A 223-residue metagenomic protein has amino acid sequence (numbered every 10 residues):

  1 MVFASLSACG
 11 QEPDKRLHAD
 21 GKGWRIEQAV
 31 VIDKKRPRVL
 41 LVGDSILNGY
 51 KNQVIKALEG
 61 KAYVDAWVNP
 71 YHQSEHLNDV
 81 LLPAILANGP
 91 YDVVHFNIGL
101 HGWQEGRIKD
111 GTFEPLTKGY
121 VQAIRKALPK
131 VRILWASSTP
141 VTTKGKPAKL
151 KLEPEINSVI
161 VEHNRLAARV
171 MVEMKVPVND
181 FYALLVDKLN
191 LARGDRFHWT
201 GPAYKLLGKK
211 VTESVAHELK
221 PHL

Functional and structural regions predicted by a protein language model:
M1-L40, L47-N48, N52-Y63, A87-G89 (+2 more regions): N-terminal secretory targeting modules
W24-I26, H72-L81: Structural motif
L41-V42, A136: Short hydrophobic segments within beta-strands
V42-G43, V94: Active-site beta-strand/loop signature of hydrolases that rely on acidic residues for catalysis
D44-S45, L100: Active-site metal-binding loops of divalent metal-dependent hydrolases
N48, S74-E75, K205: Loop/helix-junction capping segments adjacent to catalytic residues or to phosphate/diphosphate-binding pockets
A57-Y63, N78-L223: Alpha-helical cap/lid subdomain in secreted, periplasmic, or secretory-pathway luminal O-acyl-processing enzymes
A66-H72: Short, acidic/turn-prone active-site loops that include or flank metal/cofactor- and phosphate-binding residues
